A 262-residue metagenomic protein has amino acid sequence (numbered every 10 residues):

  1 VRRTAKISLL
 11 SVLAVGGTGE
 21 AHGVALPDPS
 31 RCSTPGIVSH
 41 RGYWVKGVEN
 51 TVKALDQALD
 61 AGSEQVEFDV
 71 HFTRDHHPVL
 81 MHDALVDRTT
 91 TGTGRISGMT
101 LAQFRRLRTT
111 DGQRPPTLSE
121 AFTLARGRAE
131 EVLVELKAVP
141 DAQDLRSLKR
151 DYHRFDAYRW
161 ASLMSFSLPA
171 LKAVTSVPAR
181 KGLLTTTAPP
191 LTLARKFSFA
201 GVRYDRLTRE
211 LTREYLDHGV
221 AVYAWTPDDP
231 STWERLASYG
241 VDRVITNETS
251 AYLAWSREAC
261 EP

Functional and structural regions predicted by a protein language model:
R2-K6, G17-P262: Phosphate-group recognition and catalysis centered on beta-loop-alpha active-site segments
I7-V12: Sec-dependent N-terminal signal peptides
